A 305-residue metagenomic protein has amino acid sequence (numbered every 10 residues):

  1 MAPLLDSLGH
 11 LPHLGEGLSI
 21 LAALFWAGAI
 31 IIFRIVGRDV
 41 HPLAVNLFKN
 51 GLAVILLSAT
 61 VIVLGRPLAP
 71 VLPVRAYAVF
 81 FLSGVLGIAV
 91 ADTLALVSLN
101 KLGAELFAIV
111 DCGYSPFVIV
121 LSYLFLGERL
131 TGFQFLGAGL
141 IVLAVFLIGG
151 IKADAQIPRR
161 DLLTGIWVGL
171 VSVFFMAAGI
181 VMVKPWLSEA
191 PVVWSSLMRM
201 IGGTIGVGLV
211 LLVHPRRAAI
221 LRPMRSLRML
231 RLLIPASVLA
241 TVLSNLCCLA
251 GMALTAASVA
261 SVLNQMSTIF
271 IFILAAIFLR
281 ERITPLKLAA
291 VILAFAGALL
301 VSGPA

Functional and structural regions predicted by a protein language model:
M1, L57, L121-Y123, F133-K152 (+1 more regions): Hydrophobic transmembrane alpha-helices of multi-pass small-molecule transport proteins
A2-A44, F48-L82, D92-L102, I151-V168 (+5 more regions): Membrane-interface interhelical linkers
A27, I31, S58, V85-A89 (+9 more regions): Hydrophobic/small/kink-forming positions within alpha-helical transmembrane segments of polytopic membrane proteins
L43-A44, E105, T131, V193-W194 (+2 more regions): Residues that define the loop-to-transmembrane-helix transition and helix capping in multi-pass membrane transporters
L47, E105-C112, L197, Q265: Conserved glycine-rich helix-kink/hinge and helix-boundary motifs of the Major Facilitator Superfamily
L52-L57, V110-L124, G139-L140, I201-G206 (+2 more regions): Alpha-helical transmembrane segments of compact multi-pass small-molecule transporters, enriched in specific families
L57-R66, V118-F133, F174-S188, L239-A253 (+1 more regions): Hydrophobic alpha-helical transmembrane segments in multi-pass integral membrane proteins
S83, L130, Q134-V142, P191-G203: Alpha-helical transmembrane segments
